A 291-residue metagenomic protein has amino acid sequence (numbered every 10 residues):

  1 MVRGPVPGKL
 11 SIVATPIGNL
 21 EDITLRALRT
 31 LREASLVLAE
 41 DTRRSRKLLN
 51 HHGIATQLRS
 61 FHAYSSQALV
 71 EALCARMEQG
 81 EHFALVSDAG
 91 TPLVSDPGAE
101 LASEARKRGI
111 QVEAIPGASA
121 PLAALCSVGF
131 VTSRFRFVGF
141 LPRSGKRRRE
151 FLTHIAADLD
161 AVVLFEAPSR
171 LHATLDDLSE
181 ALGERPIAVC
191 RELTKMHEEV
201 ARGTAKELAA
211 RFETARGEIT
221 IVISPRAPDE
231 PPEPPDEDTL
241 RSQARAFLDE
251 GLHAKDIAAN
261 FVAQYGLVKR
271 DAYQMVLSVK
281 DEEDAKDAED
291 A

Functional and structural regions predicted by a protein language model:
M1-A63: Glycine-rich, flexible N-terminal cofactor/catalytic loop recognition
V2, P7, H82, A161 (+2 more regions): A contiguous loop/helix-start segment that scaffolds small-molecule binding in enzyme catalytic cores
L31-V37, G109-E113, A161-V162: Short active-site oxyanion
A39, V112-G117, L164, V189: General beta-strand structural signal in soluble alpha/beta enzymes
S60-Q67, L141-G145: Conserved helicase motor
S65, A89-P97, R143: Acidic, metal-coordinating catalytic cores used for nucleic-acid/nucleotide bond scission and strand-transfer chemistry
P97-L101, A254: Glycine-centered tight-turn and secondary-structure capping sites
E100-D158: Class I SAM-dependent methyltransferase SAM-binding "motif I" and its flanking Rossmann-like core
